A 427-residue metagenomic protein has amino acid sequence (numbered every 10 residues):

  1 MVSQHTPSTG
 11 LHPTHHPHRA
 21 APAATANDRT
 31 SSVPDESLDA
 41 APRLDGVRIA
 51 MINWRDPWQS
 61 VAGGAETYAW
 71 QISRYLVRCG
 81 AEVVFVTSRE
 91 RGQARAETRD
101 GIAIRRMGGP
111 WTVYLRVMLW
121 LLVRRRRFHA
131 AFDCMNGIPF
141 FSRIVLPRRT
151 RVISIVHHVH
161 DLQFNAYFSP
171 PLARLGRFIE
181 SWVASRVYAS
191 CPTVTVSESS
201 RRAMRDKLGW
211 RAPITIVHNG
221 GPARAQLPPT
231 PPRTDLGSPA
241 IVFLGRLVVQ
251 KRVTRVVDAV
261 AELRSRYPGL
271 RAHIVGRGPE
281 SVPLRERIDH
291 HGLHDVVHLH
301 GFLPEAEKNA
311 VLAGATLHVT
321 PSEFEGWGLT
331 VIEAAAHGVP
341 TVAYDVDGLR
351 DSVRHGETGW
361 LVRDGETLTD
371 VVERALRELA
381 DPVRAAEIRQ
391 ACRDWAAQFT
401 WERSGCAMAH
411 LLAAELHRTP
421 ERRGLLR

Functional and structural regions predicted by a protein language model:
L172-T193: Membrane-proximal helix-turn-helix segments that form the acceptor-binding/catalytic region of lipid-linked
V194, P232-V260: Conserved donor-binding/catalytic core segment of Leloir-type glycosyltransferases
S199, G220: Carbohydrate-associated surface elements
G269, R384-Q398: A short, well-ordered alpha-helix in the C-terminal region of glycosyltransferases
R285-L303: Nucleotide-activated donor-binding/catalytic signature segment of Leloir-type glycosyltransferases, i.e., the conserved
E323: Aromatic "clamp/platform" in nucleotide-sugar-dependent glycosyltransferases that forms part of the donor/acceptor
V331, P340-A343: Short hydrophobic beta-strand element within catalytic cores of glycosyltransferases and related nucleotide-activated
H355-G356, W360-T367, A375-P382: Conserved acidic donor-binding segment of nucleotide-sugar-dependent glycosyltransferases
